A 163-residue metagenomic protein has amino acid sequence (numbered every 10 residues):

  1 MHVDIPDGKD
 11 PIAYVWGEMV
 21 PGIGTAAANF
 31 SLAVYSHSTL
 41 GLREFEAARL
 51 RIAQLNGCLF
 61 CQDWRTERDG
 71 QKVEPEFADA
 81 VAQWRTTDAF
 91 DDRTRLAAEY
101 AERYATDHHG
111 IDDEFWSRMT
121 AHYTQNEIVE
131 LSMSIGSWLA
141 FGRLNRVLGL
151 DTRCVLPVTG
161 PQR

Functional and structural regions predicted by a protein language model:
M1-E46, E67-G70, R163: Mobile cap/lid helix-loop segments that border enzyme active or cofactor-binding sites and regulate substrate access
M1-M19, D113-V129, M133, S137 (+1 more regions): Secretory/periplasmic and organellar redox-cofactor proteins
P11-V15, G41-C58, T86, V129-S132: Alpha-helical scaffold segments that form or flank carboxylate-/histidine-based iron centers
W16-E18, V81-D107: Short Fe-S-cluster ligation motifs
L40-G41, E74, T124-Q125: Helix N-cap / loop-to-helix initiation motif
A47-I52, V81, A97-A105, L131-N145: Short alpha-helical scaffolding segments that buttress acidic/His motifs in well-ordered protein cores
R49-D79: Conserved alpha-helical segments that form or flank metal/cofactor-binding pockets of metalloenzymes
